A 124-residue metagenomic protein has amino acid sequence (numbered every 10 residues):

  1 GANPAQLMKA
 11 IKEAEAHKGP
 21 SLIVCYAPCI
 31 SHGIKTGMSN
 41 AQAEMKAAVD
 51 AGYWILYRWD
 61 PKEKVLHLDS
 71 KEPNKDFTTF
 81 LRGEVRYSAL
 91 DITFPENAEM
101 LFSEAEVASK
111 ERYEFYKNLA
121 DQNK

Functional and structural regions predicted by a protein language model:
G1, E99-K124: Thiamine diphosphate
G1-M8: Active-site glycine- and acidic-residue-rich loops that bind and position anionic ligands or nucleotide-like cofactors
K9-M100, E104, K117-L119: Glycine/aspartate-rich loop-and-adjacent alpha/beta segment that forms the canonical ThDP
